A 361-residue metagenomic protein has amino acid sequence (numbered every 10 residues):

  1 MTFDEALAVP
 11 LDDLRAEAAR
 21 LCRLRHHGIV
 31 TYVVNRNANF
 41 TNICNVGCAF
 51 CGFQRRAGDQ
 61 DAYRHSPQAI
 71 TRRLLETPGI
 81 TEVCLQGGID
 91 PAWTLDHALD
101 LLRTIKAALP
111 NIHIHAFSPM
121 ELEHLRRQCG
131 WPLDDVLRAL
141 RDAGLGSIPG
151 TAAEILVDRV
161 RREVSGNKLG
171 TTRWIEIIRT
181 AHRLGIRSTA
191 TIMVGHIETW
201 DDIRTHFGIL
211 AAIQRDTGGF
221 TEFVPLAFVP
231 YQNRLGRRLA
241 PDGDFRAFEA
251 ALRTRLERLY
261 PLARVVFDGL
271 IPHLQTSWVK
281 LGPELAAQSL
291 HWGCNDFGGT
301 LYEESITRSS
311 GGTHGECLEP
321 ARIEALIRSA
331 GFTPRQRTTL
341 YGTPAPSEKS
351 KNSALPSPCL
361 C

Functional and structural regions predicted by a protein language model:
M1-D12, R20, G208-C361: Auxiliary Fe-S-binding modules of radical SAM enzymes
R15-A57, A62-Q86, I148: N-terminal pre-triad scaffold of radical SAM enzymes
A18, C48, L85, I148-T151 (+4 more regions): Conserved, mostly hydrophobic/aromatic
V34-N37, G58-D59, C84-L95, D158 (+2 more regions): Glycine-rich, proline-tolerant flexible connector loops at the mouths of alpha/beta enzymes
N35, I80-I178, H182-T189, H196 (+1 more regions): Conserved SAM/AdoMet-binding glycine-rich loop
R56-R64, A92-D96, R127-W131, V160-T171 (+2 more regions): Glycine-rich tight-turn/loop motif centered on a GG-T
T71-L74, L99-R103, L137, I175-I178 (+5 more regions): Generic structural signal for well-ordered alpha-helices, preferentially at hydrophobic/aromatic core positions
H97-P110, W131-A143, T199-D216, P283-G298: Short, electropositive alpha-helical surface patch
